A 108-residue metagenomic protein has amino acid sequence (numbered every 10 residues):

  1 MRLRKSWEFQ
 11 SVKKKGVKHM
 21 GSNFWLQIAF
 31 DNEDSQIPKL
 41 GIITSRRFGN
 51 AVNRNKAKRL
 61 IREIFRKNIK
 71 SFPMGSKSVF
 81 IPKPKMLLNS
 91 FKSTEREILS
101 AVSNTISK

Functional and structural regions predicted by a protein language model:
M1-K108: Positively charged, solvent-exposed patches that mediate nucleic-acid binding
